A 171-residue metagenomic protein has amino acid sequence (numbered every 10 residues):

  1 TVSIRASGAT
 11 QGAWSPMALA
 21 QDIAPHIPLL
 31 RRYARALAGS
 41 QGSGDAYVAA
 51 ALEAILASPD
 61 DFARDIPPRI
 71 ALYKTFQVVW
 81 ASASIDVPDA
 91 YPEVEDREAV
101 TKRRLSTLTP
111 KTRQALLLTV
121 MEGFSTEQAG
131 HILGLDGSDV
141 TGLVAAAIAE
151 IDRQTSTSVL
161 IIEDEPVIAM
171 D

Functional and structural regions predicted by a protein language model:
V2-R32, G42, L56, D61 (+1 more regions): A short, charge-rich alpha-helical start-of-domain segment used by transcription regulators
P28, G42, E122, P166-M170: Conserved alpha-helical interface elements of two-component signaling phosphotransfer modules
R35, D45-A90, V94: Σ70-family region 2.3-2.4 aromatic/basic alpha-helix that recognizes the −10 promoter and nucleates DNA melting
L52, W80, T109, R113 (+1 more regions): C-terminal flanking helix
A99-L108: Short amphipathic alpha-helical boundary/capping segments
T107-F124, Q128: Short amphipathic alpha helix immediately N-terminal
E122-V140, A147-E150: Helix-turn-helix DNA-binding module
T157-A169: Conserved acidic segment of CheY-like receiver
